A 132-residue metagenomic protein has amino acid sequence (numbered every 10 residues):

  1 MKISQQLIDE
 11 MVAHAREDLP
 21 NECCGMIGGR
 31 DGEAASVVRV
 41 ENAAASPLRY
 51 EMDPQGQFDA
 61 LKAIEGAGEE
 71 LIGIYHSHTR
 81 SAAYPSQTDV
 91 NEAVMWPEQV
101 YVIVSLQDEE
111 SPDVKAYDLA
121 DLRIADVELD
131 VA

Functional and structural regions predicted by a protein language model:
M1-L71, R80-A132: Conserved beta-strand-loop surface patch within small alpha/beta domains used for substrate/adaptor or ligand engagement
I74: Conserved, mostly hydrophobic/aromatic
S77: Metallo-beta-lactamase
